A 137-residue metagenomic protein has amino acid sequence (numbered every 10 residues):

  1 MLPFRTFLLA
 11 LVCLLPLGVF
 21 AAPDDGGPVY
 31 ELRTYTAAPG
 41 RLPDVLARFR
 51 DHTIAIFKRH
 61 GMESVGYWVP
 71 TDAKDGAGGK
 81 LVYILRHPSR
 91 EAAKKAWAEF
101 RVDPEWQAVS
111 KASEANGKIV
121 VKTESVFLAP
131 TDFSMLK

Functional and structural regions predicted by a protein language model:
M1-P3: N-terminal secretory signal peptides that target proteins for export/translocation
T6-G18: Bacterial N-terminal signal peptides
P23-G26, A47-V65, A77, R86-F127: An amphipathic, aromatic/His-enriched active-site/gating alpha helix that lines ligand/cofactor pockets
D25-L46, H52, I56, P130-K137: Surface-exposed interaction/gating patches
T34, Y83-L85: Solvent-exposed beta-strand motifs enriched in subsets of small alpha/beta binding domains, especially certain
P70-K74, P88-A92, T131-F133: Solvent-exposed loop/turn segments at secondary-structure junctions within structured extracellular/periplasmic domains
D75-L81: A short, glycine/Asx- and small/polar-enriched loop/turn that sits immediately N-terminal to a beta-strand
